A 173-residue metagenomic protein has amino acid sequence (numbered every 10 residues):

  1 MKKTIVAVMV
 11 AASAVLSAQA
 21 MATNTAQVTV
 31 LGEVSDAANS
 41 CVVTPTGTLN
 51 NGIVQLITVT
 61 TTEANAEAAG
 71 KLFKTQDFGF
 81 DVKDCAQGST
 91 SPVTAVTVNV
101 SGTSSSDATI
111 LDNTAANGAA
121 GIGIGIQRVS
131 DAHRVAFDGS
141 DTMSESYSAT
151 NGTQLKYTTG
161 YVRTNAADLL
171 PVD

Functional and structural regions predicted by a protein language model:
M1-A22: Gram-negative bacterial Sec-dependent N-terminal signal peptides
T4, A20-D173: Mature extracellular/passenger domains of Gram-negative fimbrial/pilin and adhesin proteins
